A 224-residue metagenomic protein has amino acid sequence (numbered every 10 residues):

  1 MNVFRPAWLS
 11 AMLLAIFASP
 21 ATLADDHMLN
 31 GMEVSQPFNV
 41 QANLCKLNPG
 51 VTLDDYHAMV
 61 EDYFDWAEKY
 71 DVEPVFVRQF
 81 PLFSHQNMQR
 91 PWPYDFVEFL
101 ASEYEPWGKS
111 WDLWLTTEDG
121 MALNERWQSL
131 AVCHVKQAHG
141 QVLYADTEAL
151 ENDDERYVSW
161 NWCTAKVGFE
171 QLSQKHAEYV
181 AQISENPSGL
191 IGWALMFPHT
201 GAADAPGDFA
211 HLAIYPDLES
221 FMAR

Functional and structural regions predicted by a protein language model:
M1-S10: Bacterial N-terminal signal peptides that target proteins for export
F4-R5, F17, L23: Generic extreme N-terminus detector
S10-A18: Bacterial N-terminal signal peptides
L13, L23-R224: Short S/T/G/P-rich N-terminal loop/turn motif that feeds into the first structured element of a domain
